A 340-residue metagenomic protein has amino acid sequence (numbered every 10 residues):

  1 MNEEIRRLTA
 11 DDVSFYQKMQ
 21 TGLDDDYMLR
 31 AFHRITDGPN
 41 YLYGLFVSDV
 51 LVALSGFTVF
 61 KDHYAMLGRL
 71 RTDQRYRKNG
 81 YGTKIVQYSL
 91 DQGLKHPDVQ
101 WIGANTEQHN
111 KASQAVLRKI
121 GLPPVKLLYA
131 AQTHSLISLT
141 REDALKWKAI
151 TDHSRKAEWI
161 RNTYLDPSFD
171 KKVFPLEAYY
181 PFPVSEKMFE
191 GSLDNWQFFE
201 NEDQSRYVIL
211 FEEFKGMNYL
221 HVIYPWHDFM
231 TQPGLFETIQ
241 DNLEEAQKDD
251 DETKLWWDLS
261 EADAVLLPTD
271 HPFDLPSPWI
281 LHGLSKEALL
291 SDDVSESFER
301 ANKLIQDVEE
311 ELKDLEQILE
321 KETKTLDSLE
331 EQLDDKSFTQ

Functional and structural regions predicted by a protein language model:
M1-R30, I137-Y180: Short amphipathic alpha-helix that is part of the acyltransferase structural core
Q20-V47, L54-G56, D166-E200: Active-site rim helix/loop that mediates acceptor-substrate recognition in acyltransferases
G44, V50-T58, M66, R71 (+1 more regions): Conserved beta-strand in the GNAT
V59-G68, R77, E212-Y224, L275-P278: A conserved beta-turn-beta hairpin within the catalytic core of GNAT-like acetyltransferases that forms part
L70-K78, E107, I223-P233: A short, internal acetyl-CoA/4′-phosphopantetheine-binding micro-motif in the GNAT/acyltransferase core
Y76, G80-Y88, G234-T238: Conserved acetyl-CoA pyrophosphate-binding loop and the N-cap/start of the following alpha-helix in GNAT-like
I102-Q114, W256-V265: Conserved beta-strand-loop-alpha-helix junction that forms the acyl-donor binding cleft
N105, G121-L139, P272-A288: Conserved catalytic-core motifs of GNAT/GCN5-like acyltransferases
